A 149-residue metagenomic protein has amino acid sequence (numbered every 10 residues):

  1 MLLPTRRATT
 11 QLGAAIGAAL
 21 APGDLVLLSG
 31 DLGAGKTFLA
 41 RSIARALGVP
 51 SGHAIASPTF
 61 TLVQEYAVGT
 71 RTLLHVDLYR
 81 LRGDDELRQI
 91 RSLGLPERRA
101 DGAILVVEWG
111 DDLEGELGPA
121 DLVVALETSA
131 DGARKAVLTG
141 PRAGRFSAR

Functional and structural regions predicted by a protein language model:
M1-G13: N-terminal pre-Walker A segment at the start of P-loop NTPase domains
G17-G23: Phosphate-binding P-loop
V26-L28: Hydrophobic anchor at the beta1->P-loop junction of P-loop NTPases
D31: P-loop (Walker A) phosphate-binding loop of NTP-binding proteins
K36: Conserved lysine of the Walker
R45-A54, V68: Post-Walker A helix-loop "phosphate-sensing" segment adjacent to the P-loop in P-loop NTPases
I55-L74: AAA+/P-loop NTPase substrate/partner-engagement loops
R82-R149: Short phosphate-coordinating micro-motif centered on Lys-Gly-acidic
